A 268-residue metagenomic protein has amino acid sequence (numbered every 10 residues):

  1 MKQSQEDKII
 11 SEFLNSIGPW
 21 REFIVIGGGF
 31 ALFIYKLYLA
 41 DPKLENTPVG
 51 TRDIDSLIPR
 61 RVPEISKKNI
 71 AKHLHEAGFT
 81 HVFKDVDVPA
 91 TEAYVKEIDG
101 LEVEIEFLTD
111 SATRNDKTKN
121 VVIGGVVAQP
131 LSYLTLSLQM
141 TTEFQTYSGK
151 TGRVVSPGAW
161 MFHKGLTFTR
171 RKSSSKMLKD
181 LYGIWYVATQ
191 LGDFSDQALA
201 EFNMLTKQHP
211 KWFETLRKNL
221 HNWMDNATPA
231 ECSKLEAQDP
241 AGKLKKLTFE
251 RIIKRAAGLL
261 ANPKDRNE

Functional and structural regions predicted by a protein language model:
M1-E268: Compositionally biased terminal segments of proteins
